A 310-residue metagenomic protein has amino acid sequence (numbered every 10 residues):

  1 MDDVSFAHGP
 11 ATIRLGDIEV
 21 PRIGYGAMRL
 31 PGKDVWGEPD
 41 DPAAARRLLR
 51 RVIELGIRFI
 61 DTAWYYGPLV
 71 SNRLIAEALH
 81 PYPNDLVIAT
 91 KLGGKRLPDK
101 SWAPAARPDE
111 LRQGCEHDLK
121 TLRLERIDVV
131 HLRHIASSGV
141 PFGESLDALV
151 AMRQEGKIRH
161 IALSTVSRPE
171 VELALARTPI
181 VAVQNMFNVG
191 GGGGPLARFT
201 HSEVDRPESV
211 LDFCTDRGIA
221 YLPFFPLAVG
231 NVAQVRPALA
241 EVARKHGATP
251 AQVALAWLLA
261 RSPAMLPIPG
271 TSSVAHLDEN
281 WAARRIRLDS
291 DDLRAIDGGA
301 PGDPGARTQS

Functional and structural regions predicted by a protein language model:
M1-L86, V229: N-terminal binding-site loop/beta-alpha segment at the start of enzyme catalytic domains that lines or forms
D3-A7, A136-S310: Beta/alpha (TIM)-barrel catalytic core signal, keyed to glycine-rich beta->alpha loops juxtaposed to Asp/Glu that bind
D17-E19, E54, A76-V87, L119-R123 (+2 more regions): Acidic (Asp/Glu)-rich catalytic clusters
Y25, A45, V52, I60 (+11 more regions): Conserved, mostly hydrophobic/aromatic
R29-A43, P98-D109, S138: Active-site mouth loops of central-metabolism enzymes
P31-V35, K95-W102, G191-L196, H276-E279: A short acidic, helix-capping loop that chelates divalent metal ions and anchors anionic groups
E38-V52, A106-L122, S167-L173, R206: Short, acidic/polar
L119-S138: Active-site groove signature of glycoside hydrolases
